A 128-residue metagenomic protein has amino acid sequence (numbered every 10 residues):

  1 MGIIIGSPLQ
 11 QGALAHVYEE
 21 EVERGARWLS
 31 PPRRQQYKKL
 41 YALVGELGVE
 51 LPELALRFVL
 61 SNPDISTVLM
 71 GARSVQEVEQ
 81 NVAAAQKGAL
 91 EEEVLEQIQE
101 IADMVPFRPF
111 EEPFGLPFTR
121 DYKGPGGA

Functional and structural regions predicted by a protein language model:
M1-V22: Aromatic-lined glycan-binding groove of carbohydrate-active enzymes
G2-I4, S66-L69: Structural preference for beta-strand elements that scaffold enzyme active sites
I3-G6, L54-A55, V78, I98: Conserved, mostly hydrophobic/aromatic
R24-Q35, K39-A42, E46, D64 (+1 more regions): Terminal-tail/helix-coil boundary detector
A55, T67-G71, N81: Conserved active-site loop/cleft motifs that coordinate metal ions or position small ligands
S74: Conserved metal-phosphate-binding beta-hairpin within the catalytic cores of diverse ATP-dependent phosphoryl-transfer
